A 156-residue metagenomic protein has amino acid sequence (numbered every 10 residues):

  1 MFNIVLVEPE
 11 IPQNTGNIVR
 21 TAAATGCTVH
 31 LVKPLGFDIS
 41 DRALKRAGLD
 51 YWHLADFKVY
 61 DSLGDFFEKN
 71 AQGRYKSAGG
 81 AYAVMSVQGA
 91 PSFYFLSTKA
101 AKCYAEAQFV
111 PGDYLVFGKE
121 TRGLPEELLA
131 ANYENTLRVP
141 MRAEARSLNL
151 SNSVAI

Functional and structural regions predicted by a protein language model:
M1-N3: Extreme N-terminal starter segment of soluble prokaryotic enzymes
V5, H30, K58, Y94 (+1 more regions): Hydrophobic/aromatic beta-strand patches that form the interior of the parallel beta-sheet core in alpha/beta enzyme
V7-E8, K33, A55, L137-A143: Short beta->alpha connector loops at strand-helix junctions that form conserved, small/polar/Pro-enriched
E10-N17, S147-N152: Amphipathic alpha-helical repeat scaffolds
T25, A47, A131-Y133: Short, structured coil segments at secondary-structure junctions
T28-P34: Short internal beta-strands
D41-A78, Y82-E126: S-adenosyl-L-methionine/SAH cofactor-binding core of RNA-modifying enzymes
A131-I156: Structured adenosyl-cofactor binding patch, chiefly the S-adenosyl-L-methionine
